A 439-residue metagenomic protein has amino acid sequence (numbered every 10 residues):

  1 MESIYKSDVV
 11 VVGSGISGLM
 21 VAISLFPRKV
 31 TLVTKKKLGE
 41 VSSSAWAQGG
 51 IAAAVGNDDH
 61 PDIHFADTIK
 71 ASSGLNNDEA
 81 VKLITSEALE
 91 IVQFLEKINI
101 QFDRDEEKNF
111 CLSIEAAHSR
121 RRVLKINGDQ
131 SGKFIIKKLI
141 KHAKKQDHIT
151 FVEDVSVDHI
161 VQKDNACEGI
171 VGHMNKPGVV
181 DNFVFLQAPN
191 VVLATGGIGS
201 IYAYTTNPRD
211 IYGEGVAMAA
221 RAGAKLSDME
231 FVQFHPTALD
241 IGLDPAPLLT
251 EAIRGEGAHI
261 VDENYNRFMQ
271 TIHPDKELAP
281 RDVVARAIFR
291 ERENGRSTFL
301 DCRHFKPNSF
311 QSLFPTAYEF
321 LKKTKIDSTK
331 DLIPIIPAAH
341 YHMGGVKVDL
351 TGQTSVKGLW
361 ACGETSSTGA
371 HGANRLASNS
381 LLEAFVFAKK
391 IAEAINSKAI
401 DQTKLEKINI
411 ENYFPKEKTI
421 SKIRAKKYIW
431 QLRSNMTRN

Functional and structural regions predicted by a protein language model:
I4-S7, V179-N190, S355-G358: Core beta-strand elements of the Rossmann-like FAD/NAD(P) dinucleotide-binding domain in flavoenzyme oxidoreductases
Y5-S7, S24, K37-G39, A47-A53 (+8 more regions): Glycine- and aromatic-enriched mobile tails/lids
V9-L32: N-terminal Rossmann-like FAD-binding beta1-loop-alpha1 element of flavoenzymes
K36-I69, S73, Q233-P236, D244-P247: Conserved N-terminal glycine-rich FAD pyrophosphate-binding loop of Rossmann-like flavoproteins
N76-L89, V123-K141, V152, T205-G213 (+3 more regions): Short beta-strand to alpha-helix junction loop
I98-V180, A194, A238-D240, I260: Conserved redox-cofactor binding core of oxidoreductases
N190-L243, P247, L381, F385-F387: Glycine-rich loop(s) and the adjacent beta-strand/alpha-helix scaffold that form part
M218, A224-D327, A394, I400: An anion/pyrophosphate-binding glycine-rich loop and adjacent beta-alpha core in soluble alpha-beta enzymes
